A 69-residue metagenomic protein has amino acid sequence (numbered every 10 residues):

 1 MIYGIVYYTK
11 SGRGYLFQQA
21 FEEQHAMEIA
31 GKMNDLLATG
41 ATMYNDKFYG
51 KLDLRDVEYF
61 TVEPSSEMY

Functional and structural regions predicted by a protein language model:
M1-I2, N34-L36: Short, surface-exposed loop and linker segments with low hydrophobicity and enrichment for Pro/Ser/Thr
M1-R13: Short aromatic-glycine-(Arg/Gly/Cys) micro-motifs in beta-strand/loop hairpins
Y7, Y15-F17, N34, M43 (+1 more regions): Polar low-complexity intrinsically disordered regions enriched in Ser/Thr and small residues
G12, K32, F48-G50: Terminal low-complexity, poorly structured segments
R13-Q24: A short, exposed loop/beta-hairpin motif centered on an aromatic-Gly-Thr core
E23-N34: Short, surface-exposed linear segments at secondary-structure transitions and domain or protein termini
L36-Y69: Short, mixed-charge low-complexity intrinsically disordered segments
